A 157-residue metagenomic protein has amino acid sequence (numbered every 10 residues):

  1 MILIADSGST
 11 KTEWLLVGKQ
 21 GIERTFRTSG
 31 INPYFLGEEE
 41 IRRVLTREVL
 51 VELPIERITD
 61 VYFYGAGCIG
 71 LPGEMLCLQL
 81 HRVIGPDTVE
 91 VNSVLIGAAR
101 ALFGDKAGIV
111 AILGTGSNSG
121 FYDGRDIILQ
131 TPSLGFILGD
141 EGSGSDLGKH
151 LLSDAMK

Functional and structural regions predicted by a protein language model:
I2-D6, D60-Y62, E90, G108-I112: Short glycine-aspartate micro-motif
I2-R43, E56-R57, I127-I128, S133-L134: Short glycine-rich, Thr/Ser-proximal phosphate-binding strand/loop in the N-terminal lobe of ATP-dependent enzymes
T12-V17, R100, A111, S117-Y122: Short beta-strand scaffold segments in enzyme catalytic cores
V49-V91, L102-F103: Short beta-strand-loop/turn "lid" adjacent to the catalytic site in phosphate-handling enzymes
L78-H81, F121-Y122, I127: Active-site phosphate-binding/coordination module
V94, G114: Active-site glycine-centered loops adjacent to acidic/histidine catalytic or metal-binding residues that shape
I96-G97, L102: Helical "lid/coupling" subdomains associated with nucleotide-phosphate turnover
I127-K157: Glycine-rich phosphate-binding loop plus the immediately following alpha-helix
